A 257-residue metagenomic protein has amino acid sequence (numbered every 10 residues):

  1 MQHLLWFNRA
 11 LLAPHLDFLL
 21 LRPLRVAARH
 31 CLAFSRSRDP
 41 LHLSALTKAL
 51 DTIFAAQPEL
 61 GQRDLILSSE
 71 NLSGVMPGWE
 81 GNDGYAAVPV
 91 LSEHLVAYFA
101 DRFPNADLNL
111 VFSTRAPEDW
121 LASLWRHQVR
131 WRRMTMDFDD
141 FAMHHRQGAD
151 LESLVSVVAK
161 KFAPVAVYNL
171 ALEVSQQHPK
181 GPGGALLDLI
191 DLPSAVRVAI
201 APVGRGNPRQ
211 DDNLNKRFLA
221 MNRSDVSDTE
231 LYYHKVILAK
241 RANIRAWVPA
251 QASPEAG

Functional and structural regions predicted by a protein language model:
M1-G257: Anion-recognition interface
